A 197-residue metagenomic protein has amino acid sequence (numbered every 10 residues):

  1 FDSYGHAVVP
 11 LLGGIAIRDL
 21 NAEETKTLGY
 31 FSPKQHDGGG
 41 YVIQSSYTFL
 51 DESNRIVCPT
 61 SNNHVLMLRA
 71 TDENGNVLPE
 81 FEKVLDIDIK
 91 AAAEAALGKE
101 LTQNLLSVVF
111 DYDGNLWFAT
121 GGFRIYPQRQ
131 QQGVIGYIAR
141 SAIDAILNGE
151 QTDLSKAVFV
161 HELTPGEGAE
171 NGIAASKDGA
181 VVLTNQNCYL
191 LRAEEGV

Functional and structural regions predicted by a protein language model:
F1-Y4, L50-S53, F110-D113, A175-D178: Residue-level detector of Asp-centered blade-edge/turn motifs that repeat once per structural unit in beta-propeller
H6-V9, R55-C58, L116-F118, A180-L183: Conserved beta-propeller blade signature
G13, N62, T71, G122-F123 (+1 more regions): Residue-level signature of beta-propeller blades and closely related beta-rich strand-turn architectures in secreted
G14-A16, H64-L66, G133-G136, N187-Y189: A short loop-to-beta-strand structural motif that recurs across blades of beta-propeller domains
D19-E23, A70-N74, A139-I143, R192-G196: Short loop/turn segments that connect beta-strands within beta-propeller blades
T27-G40, P79-L101, A145-E167: Surface-exposed loop and turn segments in beta-propeller and other repeat-based domains that flank or scaffold
D37-T48, L97-D111, P165-I173, N187: Signature of short aromatic-glycine-proline-rich micro-motifs recurring in repeat-based ectodomains
I125-Q132: Short, solvent-exposed loop/turn segments at conserved positions within beta-propeller repeat blades
